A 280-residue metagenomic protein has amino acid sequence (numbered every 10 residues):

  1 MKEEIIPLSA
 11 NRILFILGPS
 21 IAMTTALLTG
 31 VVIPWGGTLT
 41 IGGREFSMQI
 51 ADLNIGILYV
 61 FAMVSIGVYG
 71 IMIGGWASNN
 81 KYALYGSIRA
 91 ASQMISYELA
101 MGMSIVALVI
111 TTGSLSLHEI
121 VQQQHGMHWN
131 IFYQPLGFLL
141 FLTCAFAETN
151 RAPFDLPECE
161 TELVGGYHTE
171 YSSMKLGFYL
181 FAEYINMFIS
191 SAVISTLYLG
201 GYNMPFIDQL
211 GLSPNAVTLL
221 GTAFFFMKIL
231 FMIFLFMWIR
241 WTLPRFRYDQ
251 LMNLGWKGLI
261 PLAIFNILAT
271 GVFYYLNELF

Functional and structural regions predicted by a protein language model:
M1-F280: Selective transmembrane helix interface/packing segments
